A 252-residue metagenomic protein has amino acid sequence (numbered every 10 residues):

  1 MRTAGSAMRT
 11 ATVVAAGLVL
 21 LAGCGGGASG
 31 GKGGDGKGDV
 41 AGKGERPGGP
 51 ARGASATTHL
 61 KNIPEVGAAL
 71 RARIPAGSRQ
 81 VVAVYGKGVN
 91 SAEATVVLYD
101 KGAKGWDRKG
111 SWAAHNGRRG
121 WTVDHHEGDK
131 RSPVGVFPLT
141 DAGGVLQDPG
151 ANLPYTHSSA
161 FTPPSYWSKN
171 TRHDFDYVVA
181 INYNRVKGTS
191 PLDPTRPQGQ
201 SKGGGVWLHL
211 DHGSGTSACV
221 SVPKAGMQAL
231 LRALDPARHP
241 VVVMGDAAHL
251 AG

Functional and structural regions predicted by a protein language model:
M1-V14: N-terminal export and membrane-targeting signals
R2, G17-L20, G25-L210, R232 (+1 more regions): Cell wall/extracellular polymer interaction/catalysis modules
V14-G17, G67, G215, M227: Preference for short coil/turn "hinge" residues that link or interrupt alpha-helices
V206-G252: Extracellularly exposed regions in secreted/surface proteins, prominently low-complexity, repeat-rich
